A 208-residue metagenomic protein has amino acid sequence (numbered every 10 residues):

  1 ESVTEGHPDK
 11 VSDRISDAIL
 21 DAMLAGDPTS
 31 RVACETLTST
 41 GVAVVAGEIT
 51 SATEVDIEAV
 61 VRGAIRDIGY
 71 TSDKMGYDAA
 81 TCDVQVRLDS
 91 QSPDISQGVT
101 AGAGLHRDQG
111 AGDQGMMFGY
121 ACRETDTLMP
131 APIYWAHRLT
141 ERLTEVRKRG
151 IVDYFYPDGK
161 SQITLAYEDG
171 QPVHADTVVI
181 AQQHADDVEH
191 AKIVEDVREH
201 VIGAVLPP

Functional and structural regions predicted by a protein language model:
E1-V32: N-terminal, positively charged regions that mediate nucleic acid binding
V3, G41, A59, R66-P208: Glycine-rich, mobile lid/loop segments that gate access to catalytic sites or pores
T4-S12, E54, L128, P132: Alpha-helix N-cap/helix-initiation motif
K10, V45, S51, Q114-M116 (+1 more regions): Short, electropositive, low-hydrophobicity segments enriched in small/polar residues
G26-L37, V55-E58, S72-Y77: Short N-terminal amphipathic alpha-helices
V32-S51: Short, charge-patterned binding micro-sites
S51-I65: Active-site-surrounding "flap" and adjacent substrate/cofactor-binding loops of secreted or lumenal enzymes, prototyped
